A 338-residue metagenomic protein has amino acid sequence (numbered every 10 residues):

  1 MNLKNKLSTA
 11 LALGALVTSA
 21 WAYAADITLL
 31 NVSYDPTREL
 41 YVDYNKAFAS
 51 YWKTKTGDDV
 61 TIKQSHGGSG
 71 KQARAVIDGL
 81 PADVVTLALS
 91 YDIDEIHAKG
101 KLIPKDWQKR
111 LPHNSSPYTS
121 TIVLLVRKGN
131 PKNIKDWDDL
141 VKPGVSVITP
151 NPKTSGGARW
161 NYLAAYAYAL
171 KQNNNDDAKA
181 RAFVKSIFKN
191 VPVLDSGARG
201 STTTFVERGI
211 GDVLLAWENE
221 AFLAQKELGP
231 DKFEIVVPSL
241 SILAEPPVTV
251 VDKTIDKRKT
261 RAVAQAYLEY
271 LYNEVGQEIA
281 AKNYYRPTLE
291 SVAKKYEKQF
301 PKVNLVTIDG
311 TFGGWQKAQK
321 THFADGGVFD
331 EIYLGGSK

Functional and structural regions predicted by a protein language model:
M1-L11: Bacterial N-terminal signal peptides that target proteins for export
V17-A24: N-terminal signal peptide c-region/cleavage motif recognized by signal peptidases
A24-K99, K109-L111, W217: Early extracytoplasmic/lumenal segment of secretory-pathway proteins
G79-T86, G144-V145, R208-V213: Alpha-to-beta junction loops
H97-K171: A conserved helix-loop-strand patch within extracytoplasmic ligand-binding domains of the periplasmic binding
T121-N130, E245-A262, I279-N283: A bilobed periplasmic-binding-protein/Venus flytrap-type ligand-binding module shared by bacterial periplasmic
Q172-S239: Ligand-binding pocket segment of bilobal, Venus flytrap-like solute-binding proteins
I255-K338: Extracellular/periplasmic juxtamembrane helices and adjacent flexible linkers that interface with membrane partners
